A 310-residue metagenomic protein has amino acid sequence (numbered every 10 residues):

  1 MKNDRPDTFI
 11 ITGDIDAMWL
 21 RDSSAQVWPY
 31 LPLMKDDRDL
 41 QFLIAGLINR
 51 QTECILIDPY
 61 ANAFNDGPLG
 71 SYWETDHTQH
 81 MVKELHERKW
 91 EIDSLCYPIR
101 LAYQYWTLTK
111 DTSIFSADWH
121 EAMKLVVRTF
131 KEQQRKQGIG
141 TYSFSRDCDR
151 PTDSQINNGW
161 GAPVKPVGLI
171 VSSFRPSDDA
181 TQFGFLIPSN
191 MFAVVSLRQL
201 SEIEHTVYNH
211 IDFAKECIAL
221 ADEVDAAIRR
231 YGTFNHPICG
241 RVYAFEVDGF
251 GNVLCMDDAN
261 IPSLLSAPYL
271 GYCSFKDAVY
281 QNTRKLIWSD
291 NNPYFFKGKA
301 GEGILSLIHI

Functional and structural regions predicted by a protein language model:
M1-D4, L43-N62, E121-G138, K165-V167 (+2 more regions): Long, well-ordered core segments of solenoidal/helical folds
M1-P6, L69-T78, P163-R175: Active-site-adjacent bridging/hinge elements
M1-R21: Low-complexity, Ser/Thr/Pro/Gly-enriched N-terminal "stalk/linker" regions
D16-I44, I48-T152: Aromatic-rich carbohydrate-recognition surfaces in CAZymes
A25-R38, Y97-T112, M191-H210, L265-K276: Well-ordered alpha-helical scaffold segments within catalytic/enzyme domains
D58, N62, K131-C148, F185 (+1 more regions): Catalytic cores of carbohydrate-active enzymes
V164-Q199, A244-V253: Acidic/Ser/Thr-rich, low-complexity mid-to-C-terminal regulatory regions of eukaryotic proteins
I308-I310: Conserved small/polar residues in nucleotide/adenosyl-binding loops
